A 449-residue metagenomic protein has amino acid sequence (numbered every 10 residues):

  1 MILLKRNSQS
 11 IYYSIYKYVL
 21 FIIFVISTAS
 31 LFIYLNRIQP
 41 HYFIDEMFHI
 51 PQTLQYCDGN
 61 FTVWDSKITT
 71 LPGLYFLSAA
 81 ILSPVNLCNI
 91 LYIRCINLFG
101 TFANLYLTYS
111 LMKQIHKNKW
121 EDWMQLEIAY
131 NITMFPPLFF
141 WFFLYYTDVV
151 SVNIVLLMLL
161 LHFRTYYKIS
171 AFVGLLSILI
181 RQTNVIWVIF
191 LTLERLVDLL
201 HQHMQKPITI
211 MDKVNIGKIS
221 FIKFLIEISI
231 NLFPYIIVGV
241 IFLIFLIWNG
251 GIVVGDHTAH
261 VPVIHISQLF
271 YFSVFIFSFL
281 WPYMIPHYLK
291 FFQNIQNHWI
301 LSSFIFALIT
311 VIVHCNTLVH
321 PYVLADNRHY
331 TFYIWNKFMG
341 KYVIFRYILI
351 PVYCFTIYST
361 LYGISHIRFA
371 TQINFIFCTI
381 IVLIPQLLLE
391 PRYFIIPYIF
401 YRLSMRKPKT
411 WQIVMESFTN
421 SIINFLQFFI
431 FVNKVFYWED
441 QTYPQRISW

Functional and structural regions predicted by a protein language model:
M1-I33, I367: Start-transfer (signal-anchor) and selected internal transmembrane alpha helices of multi-pass inner/ER membrane
K5, F21, N297-T310, Q372-T379 (+1 more regions): Signature aromatic-anchored transmembrane alpha helix within multi-pass, membrane-resident enzymes that catalyze glycan
R37-Q52, W64-S78, L91, T371 (+1 more regions): Extracytoplasmic catalytic/substrate-binding loops of multi-pass membrane glycan-assembly enzymes
F43, P137-V150, E390-F394: Short acidic/glycine- and proline-prone juxtamembrane loop motifs at membrane-interface regions of multi-pass membrane
A80-S83, C95-N118: Transmembrane-helix motifs of polytopic, lipid-linked glycan transferases
E121-P137: Membrane-embedded helix bundles of polyisoprenyl
I128-Y130, F139-W141, L156-L161, Y167-Q182 (+3 more regions): Membrane-interface alpha helices of multi-pass inner-membrane proteins
S177-I178, T183-Y333, L426-Y437: Membrane-lumen/periplasm interface segments of specific transmembrane helices in polyprenyl phosphate-linked
